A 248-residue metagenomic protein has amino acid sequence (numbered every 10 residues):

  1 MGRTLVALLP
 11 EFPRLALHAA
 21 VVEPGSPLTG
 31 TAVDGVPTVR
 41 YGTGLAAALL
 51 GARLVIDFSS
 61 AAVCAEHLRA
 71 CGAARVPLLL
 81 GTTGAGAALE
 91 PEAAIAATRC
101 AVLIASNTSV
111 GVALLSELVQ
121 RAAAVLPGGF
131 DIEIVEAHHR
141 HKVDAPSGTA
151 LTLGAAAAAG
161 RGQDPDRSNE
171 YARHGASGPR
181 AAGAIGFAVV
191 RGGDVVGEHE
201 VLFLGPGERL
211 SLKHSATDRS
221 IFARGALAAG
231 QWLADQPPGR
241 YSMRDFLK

Functional and structural regions predicted by a protein language model:
G2-L49, G128-K248: C-terminal substrate-binding/catalytic lobe of Rossmann-fold NAD(P)-dependent oxidoreductases
H18, G42, L79, A101-L103: Structural detector of well-ordered beta-strand residues that form the stable sheet scaffold of enzyme domains
A52: An anion/phosphate-binding loop that grips the pyrophosphate of nucleotide cofactors and donors
V55-I56: N-terminal Rossmann-like NAD(P) cofactor-binding module of classical short-chain dehydrogenase/reductase
S59: Conserved NAD(P)H cofactor-binding loop of Rossmann-fold oxidoreductase domains
A62-A74, G81-A105, V110-A122: Rossmann-fold NAD(P)-binding glycine/threonine-rich loop
